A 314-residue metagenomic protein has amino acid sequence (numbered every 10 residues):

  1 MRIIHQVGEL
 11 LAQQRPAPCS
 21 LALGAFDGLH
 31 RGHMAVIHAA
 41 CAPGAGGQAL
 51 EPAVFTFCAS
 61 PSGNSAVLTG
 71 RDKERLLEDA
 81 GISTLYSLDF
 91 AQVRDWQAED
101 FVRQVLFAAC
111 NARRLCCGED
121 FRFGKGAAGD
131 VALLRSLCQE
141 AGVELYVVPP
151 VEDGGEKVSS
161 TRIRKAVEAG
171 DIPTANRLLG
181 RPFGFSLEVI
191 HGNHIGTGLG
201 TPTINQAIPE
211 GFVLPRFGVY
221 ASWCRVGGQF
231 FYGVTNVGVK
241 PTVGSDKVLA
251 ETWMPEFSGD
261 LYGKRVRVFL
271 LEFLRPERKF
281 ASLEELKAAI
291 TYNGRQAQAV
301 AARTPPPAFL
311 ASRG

Functional and structural regions predicted by a protein language model:
R2-L11, Y86: Short acidic-hydrophobic, aromatic-tinged amphipathic segments that line or gate anion-handling sites
L11-G70: N-terminal catalytic cores of NTP/NDP-binding nucleotidyl/phosphoryl-transfer enzymes
S20-G24, F55-F57, L85-D89, R114-E119 (+1 more regions): Short beta-strands and strand-loop turn motifs
H30, L77, L115, A175 (+2 more regions): Residue-level signal for inorganic ion chemistry
G44-A45, L77, C138: A generic structural signal for well-ordered alpha-helical segments
D72-L88: A glycine-rich helix N-cap at a beta->alpha junction
V93-P202, A281-E285, L310-A311: Classical nucleotidyltransferase
G192-G314: Phosphate/ribose-recognition catalytic cores of enzymes acting on nucleotide-derived substrates
